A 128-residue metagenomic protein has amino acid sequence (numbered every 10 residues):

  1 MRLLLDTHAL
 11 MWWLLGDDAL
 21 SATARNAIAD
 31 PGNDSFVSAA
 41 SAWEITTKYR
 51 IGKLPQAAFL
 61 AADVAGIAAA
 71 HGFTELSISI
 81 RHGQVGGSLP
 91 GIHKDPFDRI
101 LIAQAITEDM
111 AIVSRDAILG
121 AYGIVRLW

Functional and structural regions predicted by a protein language model:
M1-S38, I51-G66, A70, E108 (+1 more regions): Short, well-structured N-terminal submotif of metal-dependent ribonuclease cores
T7-H8, I45, G86, A105: Generic structural signal for small/hydrophobic residues in well-ordered secondary structure, especially within
A9, S41-A42, H82, L101 (+1 more regions): Alpha-helix capping/helix-boundary segments
W12-W13, W43, W128: Signature tryptophan residues that serve as conserved aromatic anchors
A39-T47: Short, conserved active-site loops that position catalytic residues or coordinate cofactors/metal ions across diverse
L54-A62, A68-R115: Active-site neighborhoods of divalent-metal-dependent phosphate/nucleic-acid chemistry enzymes
